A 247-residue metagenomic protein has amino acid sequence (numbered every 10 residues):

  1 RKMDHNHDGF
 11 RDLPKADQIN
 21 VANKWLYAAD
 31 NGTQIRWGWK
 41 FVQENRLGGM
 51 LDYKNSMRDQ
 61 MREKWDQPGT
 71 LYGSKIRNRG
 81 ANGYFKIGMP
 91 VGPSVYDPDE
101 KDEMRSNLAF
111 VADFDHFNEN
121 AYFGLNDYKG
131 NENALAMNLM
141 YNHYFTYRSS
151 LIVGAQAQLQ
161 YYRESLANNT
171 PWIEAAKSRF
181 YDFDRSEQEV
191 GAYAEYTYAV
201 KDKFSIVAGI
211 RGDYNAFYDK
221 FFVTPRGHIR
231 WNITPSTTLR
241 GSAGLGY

Functional and structural regions predicted by a protein language model:
R1, F41-N45, V91, F114-N118 (+4 more regions): Transmembrane beta-strands of outer-membrane beta-barrel pores
K2-N20, A28-L108, F114-E132: Flexible loop and strand-edge segments within Gram-negative outer membrane beta-barrel domains
F10-P14, G48-D52, L166-N168, R179-D184 (+1 more regions): Outer-membrane beta-barrel domain signature, especially the mid-to-C-terminal portions of large Gram-negative OMP
D17, I35-G38, A81-G83, S106 (+6 more regions): A generic structural signal for ordered secondary structure
V21-Y27, G83-M89, M137-H143, A192-Y198 (+1 more regions): Residues on the lipid-exposed face of transmembrane beta-strands in outer-membrane beta-barrel proteins
D30, R148-I152, Q156-Q158, A175-Y247: Structural signature of Gram-negative outer-membrane beta-barrels, strongest in the C-terminal barrel of TonB-dependent
M57, F117, L135, Y161 (+1 more regions): Gram-negative and organellar
